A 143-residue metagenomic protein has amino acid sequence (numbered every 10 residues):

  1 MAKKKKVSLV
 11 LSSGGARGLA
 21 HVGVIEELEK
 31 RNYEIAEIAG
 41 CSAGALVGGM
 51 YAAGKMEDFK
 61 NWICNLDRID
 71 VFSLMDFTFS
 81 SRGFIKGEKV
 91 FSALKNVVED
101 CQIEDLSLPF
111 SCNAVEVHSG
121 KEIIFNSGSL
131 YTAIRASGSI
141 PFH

Functional and structural regions predicted by a protein language model:
M1-C41, G49-H143: Patatin-like phospholipase
